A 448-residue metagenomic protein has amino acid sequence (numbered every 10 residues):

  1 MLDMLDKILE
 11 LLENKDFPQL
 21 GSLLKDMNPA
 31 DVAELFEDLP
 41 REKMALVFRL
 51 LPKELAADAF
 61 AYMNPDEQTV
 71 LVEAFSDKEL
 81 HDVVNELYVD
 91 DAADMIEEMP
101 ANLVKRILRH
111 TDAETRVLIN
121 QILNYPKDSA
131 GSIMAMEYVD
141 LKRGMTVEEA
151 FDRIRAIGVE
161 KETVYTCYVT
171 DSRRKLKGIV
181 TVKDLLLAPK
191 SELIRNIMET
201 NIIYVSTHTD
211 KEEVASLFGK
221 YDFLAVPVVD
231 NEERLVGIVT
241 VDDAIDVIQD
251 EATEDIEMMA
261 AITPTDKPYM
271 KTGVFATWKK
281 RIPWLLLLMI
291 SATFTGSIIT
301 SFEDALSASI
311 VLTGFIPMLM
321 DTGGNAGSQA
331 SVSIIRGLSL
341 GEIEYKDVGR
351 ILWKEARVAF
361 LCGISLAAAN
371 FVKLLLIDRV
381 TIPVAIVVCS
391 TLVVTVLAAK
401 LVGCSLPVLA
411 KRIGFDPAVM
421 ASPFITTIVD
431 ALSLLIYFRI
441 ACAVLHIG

Functional and structural regions predicted by a protein language model:
M1-T263: Hydrophobic packing positions in regular secondary-structure scaffolds
A252-A398, S405-I428, I436-G448: Alpha-helical transmembrane segments and their membrane-interface boundaries that form or gate the permeation pathway
L432: Active-site His/Glu-centered metal-binding helix of metallohydrolases
